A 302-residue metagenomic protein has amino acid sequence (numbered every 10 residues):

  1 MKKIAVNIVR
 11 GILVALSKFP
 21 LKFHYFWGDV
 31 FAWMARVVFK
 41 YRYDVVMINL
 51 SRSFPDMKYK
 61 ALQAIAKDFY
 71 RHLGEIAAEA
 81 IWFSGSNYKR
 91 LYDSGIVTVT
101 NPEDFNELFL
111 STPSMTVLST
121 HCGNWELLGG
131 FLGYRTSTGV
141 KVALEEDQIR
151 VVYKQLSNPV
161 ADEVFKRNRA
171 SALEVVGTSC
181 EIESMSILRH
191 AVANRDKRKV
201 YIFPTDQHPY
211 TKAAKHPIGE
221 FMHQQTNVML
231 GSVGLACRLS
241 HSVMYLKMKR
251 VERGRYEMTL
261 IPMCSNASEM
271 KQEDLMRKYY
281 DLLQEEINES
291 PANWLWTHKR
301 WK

Functional and structural regions predicted by a protein language model:
M1-S119, N124, R167-N168: Membrane-anchoring hydrophobic helices of lipid-metabolizing enzymes
F19, V38-F39, S53-P55, L173 (+3 more regions): A broad structural signal for alpha-helix termini and local helix breaks/kinks
W33-M34, Y92, V152-Y153, I218-F221 (+1 more regions): Short, contiguous strand/loop micro-motifs
V38, I96-V97, S157, I182 (+2 more regions): Residues that cap or flank secondary-structure elements
S111-I182, Y210-E220: Catalytic core of membrane glycerolipid acyltransferases/transacylases, capturing the structured, soluble-facing
Y134, R167, S171, I182-K302: Non-catalytic C-terminal accessory region of glycerolipid acyltransferases and related lyso-lipid remodeling enzymes
